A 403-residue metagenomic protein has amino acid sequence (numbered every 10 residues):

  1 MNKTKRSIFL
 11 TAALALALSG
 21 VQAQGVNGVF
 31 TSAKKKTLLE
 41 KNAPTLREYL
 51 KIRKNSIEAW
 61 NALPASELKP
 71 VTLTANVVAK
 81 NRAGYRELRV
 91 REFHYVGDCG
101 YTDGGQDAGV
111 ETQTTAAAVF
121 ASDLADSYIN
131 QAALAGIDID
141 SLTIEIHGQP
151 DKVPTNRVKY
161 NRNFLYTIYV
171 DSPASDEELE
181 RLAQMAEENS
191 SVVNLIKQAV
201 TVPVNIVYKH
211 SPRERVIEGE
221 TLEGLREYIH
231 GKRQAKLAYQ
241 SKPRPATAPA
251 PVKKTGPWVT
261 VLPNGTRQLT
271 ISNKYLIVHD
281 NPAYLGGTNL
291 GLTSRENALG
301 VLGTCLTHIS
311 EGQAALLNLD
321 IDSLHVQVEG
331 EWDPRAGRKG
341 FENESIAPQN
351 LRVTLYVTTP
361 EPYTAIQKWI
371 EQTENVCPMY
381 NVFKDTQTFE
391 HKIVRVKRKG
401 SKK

Functional and structural regions predicted by a protein language model:
M1-F9: Bacterial N-terminal signal peptides that target proteins for export
K3, S19-V21: Intrinsic low-complexity/disordered segments
T11-S19: Bacterial N-terminal signal peptides
Q24-A118, N130-G300, E311-K403: Extended beta-strand/beta-hairpin segments
